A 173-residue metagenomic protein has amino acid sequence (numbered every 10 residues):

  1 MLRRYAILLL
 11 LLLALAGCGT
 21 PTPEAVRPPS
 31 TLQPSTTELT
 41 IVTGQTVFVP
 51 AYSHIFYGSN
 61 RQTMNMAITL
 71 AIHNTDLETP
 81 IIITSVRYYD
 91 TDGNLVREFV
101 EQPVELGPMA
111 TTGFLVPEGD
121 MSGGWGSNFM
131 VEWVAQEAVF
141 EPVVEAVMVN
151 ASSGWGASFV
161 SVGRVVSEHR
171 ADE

Functional and structural regions predicted by a protein language model:
M1-I7: Bacterial N-terminal signal peptides that target proteins for export
A14-G17: C-terminal motif of bacterial Sec signal peptides marking the signal peptidase cleavage site
T22-L32, D120-E173: Terminal connector regions
V26-F48: Post-signal peptide N-terminal segment of mature Sec-exported envelope proteins
T63-T69: Short, solvent-exposed loop/turn segments enriched in Ser/Thr/Gly
A71-T79: Asparagine-centered strand-capping/turn motif at beta-strand->loop junctions
T79-V86, R97-F99, E141-V143: Short, hydrophobic/aromatic beta-strand segments
D90-N128: Intrinsically disordered, low-complexity Pro/Gly/Ser/Thr-rich segments with frequent PxxP/GP/PP motifs and embedded
